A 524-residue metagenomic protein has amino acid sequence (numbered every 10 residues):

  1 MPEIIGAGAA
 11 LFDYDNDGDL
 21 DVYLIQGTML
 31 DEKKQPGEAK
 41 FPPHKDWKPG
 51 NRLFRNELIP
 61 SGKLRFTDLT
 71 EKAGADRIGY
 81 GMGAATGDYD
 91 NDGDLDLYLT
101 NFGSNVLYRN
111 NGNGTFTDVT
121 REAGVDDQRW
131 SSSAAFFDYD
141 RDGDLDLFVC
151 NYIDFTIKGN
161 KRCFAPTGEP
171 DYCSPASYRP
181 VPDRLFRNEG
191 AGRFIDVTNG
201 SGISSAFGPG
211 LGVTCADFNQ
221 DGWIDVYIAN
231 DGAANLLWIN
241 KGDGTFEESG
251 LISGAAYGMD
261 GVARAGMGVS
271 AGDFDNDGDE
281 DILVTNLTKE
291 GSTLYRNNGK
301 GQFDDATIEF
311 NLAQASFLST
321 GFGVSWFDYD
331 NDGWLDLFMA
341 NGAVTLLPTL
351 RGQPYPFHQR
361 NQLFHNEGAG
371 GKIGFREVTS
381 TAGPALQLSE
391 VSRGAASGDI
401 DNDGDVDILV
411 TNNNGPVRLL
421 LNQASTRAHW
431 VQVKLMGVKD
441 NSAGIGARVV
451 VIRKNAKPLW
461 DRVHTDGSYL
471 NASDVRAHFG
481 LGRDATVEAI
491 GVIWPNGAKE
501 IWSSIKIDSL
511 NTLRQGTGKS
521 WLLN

Functional and structural regions predicted by a protein language model:
M1-G8, W47-P49, A73-A85, G124-A135 (+8 more regions): Repeat-based blade/solenoid architectures
G6-N16, R55-N56, G81-N91, R109 (+11 more regions): Beta-propeller blade termini
L20-Q26, D92-N101, L147-N151, D225-N230 (+5 more regions): Hydrophobic beta-strand segments that make up the repeating blades of beta-propeller and related beta-repeat
I25-D46, N151-Y178, A340-P356: Short, conserved, GDST-rich strand-edge loop motifs in beta-rich repeat architectures
P49-E57, V181-E189, I239, R296 (+1 more regions): Beta-propeller blade signature
K63-A75, T115-V125, G192-S204, G244-M259 (+2 more regions): Blade-edge beta-strand/turn elements of extracellular beta-propeller and related beta-sheet repeat scaffolds
L69-T86, D94, L99-Y139, V149-A176 (+2 more regions): Asp-box/WD-like beta-propeller blade repeats and closely related beta-sheet repeat scaffolds
N311-F317, Q353-N524: Gly/Ser/Thr/Pro-enriched helix-cap/hinge segments flanking short amphipathic alpha-helices
